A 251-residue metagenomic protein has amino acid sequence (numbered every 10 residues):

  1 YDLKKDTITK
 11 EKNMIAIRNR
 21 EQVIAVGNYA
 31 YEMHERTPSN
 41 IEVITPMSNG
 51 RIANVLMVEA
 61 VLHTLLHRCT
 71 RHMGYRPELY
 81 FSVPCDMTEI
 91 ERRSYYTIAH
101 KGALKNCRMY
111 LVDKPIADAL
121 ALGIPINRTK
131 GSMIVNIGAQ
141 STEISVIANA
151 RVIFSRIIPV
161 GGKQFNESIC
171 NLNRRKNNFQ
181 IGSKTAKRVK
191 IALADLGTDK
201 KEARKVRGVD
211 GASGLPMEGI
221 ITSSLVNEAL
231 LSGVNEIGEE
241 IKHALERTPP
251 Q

Functional and structural regions predicted by a protein language model:
Y1-I24, N28-I137, I147-Q251: Nucleotide/phosphate-binding catalytic cleft detector across ATP-hydrolyzing and phosphate-transferring enzymes
Q140: Conserved Rossmann-like nucleotide-cofactor binding loop
